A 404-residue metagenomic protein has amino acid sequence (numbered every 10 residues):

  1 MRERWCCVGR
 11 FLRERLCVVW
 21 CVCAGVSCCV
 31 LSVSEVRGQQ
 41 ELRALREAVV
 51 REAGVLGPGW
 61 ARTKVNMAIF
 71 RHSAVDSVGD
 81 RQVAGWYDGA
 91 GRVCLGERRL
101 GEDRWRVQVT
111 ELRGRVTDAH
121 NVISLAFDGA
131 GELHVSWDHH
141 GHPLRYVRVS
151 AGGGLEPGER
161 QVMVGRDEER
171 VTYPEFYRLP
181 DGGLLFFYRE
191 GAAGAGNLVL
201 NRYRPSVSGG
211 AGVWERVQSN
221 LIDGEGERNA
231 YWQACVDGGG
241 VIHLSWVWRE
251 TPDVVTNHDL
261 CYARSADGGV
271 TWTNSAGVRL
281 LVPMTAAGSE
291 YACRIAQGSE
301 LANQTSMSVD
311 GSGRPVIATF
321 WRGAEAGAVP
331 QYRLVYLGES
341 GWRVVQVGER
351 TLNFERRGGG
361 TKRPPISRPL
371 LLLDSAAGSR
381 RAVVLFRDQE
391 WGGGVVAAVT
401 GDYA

Functional and structural regions predicted by a protein language model:
M1-E14: N-terminal secretory signal peptides that target proteins for export/translocation
R15-V30: Bacterial N-terminal signal peptides
V36-G38: Boundary at the C-terminal end of the N-terminal hydrophobic targeting segment
Q40-A404: Extracellular, repeat-based ectodomains that mediate carbohydrate processing or recognition
